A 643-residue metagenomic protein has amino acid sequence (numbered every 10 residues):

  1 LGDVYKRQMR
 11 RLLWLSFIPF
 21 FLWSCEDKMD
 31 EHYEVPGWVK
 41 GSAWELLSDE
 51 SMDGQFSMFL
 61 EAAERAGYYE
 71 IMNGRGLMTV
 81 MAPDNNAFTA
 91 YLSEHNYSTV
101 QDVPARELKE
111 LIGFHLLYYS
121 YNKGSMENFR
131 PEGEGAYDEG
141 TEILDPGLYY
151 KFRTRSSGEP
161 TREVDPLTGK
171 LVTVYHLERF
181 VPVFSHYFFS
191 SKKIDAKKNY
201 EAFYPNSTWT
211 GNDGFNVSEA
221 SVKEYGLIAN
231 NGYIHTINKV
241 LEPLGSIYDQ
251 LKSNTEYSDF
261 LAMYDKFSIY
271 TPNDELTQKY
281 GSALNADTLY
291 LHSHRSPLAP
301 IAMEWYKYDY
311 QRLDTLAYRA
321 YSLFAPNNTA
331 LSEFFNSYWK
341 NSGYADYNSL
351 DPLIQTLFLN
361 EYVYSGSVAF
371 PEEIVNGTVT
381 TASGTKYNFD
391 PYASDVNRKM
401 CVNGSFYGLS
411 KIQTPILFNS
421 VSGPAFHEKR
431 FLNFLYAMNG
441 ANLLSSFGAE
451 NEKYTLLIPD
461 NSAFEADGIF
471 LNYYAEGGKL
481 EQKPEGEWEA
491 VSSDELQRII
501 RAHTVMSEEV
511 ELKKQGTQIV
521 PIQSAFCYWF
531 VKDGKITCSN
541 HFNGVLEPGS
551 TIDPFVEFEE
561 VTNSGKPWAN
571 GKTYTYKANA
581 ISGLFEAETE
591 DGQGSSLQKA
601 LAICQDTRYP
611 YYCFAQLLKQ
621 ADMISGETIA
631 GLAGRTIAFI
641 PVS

Functional and structural regions predicted by a protein language model:
L1-Y5: Short, small-residue-biased leader/transition segments that mark boundaries at the very start of proteins
K6-L12: Positively charged n-region of N-terminal signal peptides that target proteins for export
W14-F21: Bacterial N-terminal signal peptides
C25-S643: Mature, structured domains of secreted/extracytosolic soluble proteins
